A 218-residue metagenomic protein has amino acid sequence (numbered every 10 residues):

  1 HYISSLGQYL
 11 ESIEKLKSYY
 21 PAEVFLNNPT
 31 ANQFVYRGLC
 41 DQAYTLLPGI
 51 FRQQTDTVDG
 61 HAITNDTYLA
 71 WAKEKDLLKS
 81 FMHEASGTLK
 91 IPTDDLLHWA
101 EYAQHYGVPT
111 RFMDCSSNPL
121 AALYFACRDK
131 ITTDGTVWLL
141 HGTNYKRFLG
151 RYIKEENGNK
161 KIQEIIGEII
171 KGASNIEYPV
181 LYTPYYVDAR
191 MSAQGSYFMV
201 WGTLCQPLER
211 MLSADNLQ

Functional and structural regions predicted by a protein language model:
H1-Q218: Catalytic-core elements of nucleic-acid end-processing and repair enzymes
